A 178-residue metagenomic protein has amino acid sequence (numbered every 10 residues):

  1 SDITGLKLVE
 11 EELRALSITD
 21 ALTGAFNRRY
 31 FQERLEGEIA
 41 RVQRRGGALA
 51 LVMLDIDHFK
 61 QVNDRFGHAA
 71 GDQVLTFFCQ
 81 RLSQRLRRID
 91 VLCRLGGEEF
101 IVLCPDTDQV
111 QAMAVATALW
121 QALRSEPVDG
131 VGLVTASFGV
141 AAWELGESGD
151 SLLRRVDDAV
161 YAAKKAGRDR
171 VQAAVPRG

Functional and structural regions predicted by a protein language model:
S1-E11: PAS-associated C-terminal cap
R14-A15, R28-A48, C79-R87, P105: Short regulatory alpha-helical coupling segments that immediately precede and/or link into cyclic nucleotide signaling
R14-E33, L54-H68, T76: Conserved nucleotide-binding and Mg2+-coordinating catalytic segments in signaling enzymes
V74-F77, I101-L119, L152: Short helix/loop segment flanking the catalytic signature motif in cyclic-nucleotide metabolism enzymes
C79-S83, Q111-P127, D157: Alpha-helical scaffold within the catalytic cores of cyclic-nucleotide enzymes
V91-R94: A short pre-motif secondary-structure segment
M113-A116, A142-G178: Catalytic-core segments of nucleotide cyclases and related cyclic-nucleotide turnover enzymes
